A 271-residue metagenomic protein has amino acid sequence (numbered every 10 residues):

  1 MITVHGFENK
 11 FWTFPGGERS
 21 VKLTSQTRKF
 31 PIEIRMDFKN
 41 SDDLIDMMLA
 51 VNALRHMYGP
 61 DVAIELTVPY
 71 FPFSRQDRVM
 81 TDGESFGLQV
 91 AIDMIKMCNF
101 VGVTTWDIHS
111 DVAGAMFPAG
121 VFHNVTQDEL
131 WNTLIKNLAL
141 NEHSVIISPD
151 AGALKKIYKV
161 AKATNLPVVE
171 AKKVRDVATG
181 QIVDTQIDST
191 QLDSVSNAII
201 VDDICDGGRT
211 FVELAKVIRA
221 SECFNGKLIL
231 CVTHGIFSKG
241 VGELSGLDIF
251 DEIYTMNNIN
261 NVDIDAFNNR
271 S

Functional and structural regions predicted by a protein language model:
M1-S271: PRPP-associated nucleotide enzymes
